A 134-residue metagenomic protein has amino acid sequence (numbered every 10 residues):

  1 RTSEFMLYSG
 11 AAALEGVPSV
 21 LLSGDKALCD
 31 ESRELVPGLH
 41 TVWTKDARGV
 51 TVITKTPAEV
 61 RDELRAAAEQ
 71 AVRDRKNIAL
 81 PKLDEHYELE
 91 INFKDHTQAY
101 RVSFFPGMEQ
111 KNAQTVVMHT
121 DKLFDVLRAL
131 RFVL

Functional and structural regions predicted by a protein language model:
R1-E15, G24-A27: Active-site glycine-rich loop that binds ribose-phosphate moieties when present
E15, L35-G38: Short, structured coil segments at secondary-structure junctions
S19: Conserved, well-structured core segments that form or line functional sites
C29-D30, A99: Short, well-ordered alpha-helical microsegments
G38-D46: Short hydrophobic/aromatic-enriched beta-strand-loop microsegments
A47, E59-L134: C-terminal accessory domains and tails appended to enzymatic cores
G49-P57: Short, charged, surface-exposed secondary-structure boundary motifs
